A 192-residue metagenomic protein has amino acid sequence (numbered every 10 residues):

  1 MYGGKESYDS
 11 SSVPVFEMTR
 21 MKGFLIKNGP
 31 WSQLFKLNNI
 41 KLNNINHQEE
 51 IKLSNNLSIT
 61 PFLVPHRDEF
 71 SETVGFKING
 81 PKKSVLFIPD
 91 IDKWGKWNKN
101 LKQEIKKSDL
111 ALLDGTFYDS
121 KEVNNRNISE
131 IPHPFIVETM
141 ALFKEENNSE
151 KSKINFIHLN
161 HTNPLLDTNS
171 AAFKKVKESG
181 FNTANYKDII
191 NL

Functional and structural regions predicted by a protein language model:
M1-F35: Active-site HxH/HxHxD metal-binding segment of metal-dependent hydrolases
S11, F35-K41, S54-L57, V176-S179: A short helix-to-beta-strand connector/capping loop
S12-P14, K41, D109, K153: Residues at the starts of beta-strands that form the adenosine-phosphate
V15-E17, L86-F87, F156: Structural beta-sheet core signal
R20-K27, N163-L166, N191: Short, charged/polar "capping" segments at the starts of alpha-helices and the immediately preceding loops
K22, H66, F117-Y118: Short, solvent-exposed loop/turn segments at secondary-structure junctions
L42-E104, D188-L192: Core dinuclear metal-dependent hydrolase active-site scaffold
S84, D92-D188: Cap/insert and terminal regions of metallo-dependent hydrolase folds
